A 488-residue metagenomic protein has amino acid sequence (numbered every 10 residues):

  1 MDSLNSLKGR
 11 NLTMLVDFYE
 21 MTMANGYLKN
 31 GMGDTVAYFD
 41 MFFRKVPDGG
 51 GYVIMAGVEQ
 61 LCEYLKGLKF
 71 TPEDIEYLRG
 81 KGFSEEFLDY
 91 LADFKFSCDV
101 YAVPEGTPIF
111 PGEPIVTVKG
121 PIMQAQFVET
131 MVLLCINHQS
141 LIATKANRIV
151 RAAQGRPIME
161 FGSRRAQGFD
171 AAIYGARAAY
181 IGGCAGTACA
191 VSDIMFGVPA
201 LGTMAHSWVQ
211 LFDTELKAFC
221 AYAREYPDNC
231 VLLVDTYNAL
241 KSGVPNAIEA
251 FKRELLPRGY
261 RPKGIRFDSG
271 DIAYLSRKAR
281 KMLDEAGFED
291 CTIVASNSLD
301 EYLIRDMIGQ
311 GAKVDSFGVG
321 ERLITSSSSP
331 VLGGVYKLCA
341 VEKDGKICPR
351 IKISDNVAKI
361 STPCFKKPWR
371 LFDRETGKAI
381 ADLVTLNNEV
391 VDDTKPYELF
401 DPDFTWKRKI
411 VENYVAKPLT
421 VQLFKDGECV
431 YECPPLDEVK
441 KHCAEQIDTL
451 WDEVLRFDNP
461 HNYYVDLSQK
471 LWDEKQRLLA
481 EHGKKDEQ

Functional and structural regions predicted by a protein language model:
D2-T35, D48-G50, D284-A286, L299-Q488: Gly/Ser/Thr/Ala-enriched C-terminal appendages of enzymes
D2-V36, K45-P47, G82, L88-V100 (+7 more regions): Buried, small/hydrophobic-residue-enriched core segments of structured protein domains
G33, A37-A92: N-terminal, Lys/Arg-enriched amphipathic/low-complexity engagement segments that precede the first folded domain
Y38-D40, S97, I158, V335 (+1 more regions): A residue-level signal for beta-strand positions that form part of recognition/binding surfaces within mature
E76-Y77, T144-R148, G162, L455-N462: Short coil/turn segments at secondary-structure boundaries
G80-L88, G168, K395-D403: Short, positively charged
L201, I265, I293, D315-F317: Hydrophobic residues within beta-strands of alpha/beta enzymes
